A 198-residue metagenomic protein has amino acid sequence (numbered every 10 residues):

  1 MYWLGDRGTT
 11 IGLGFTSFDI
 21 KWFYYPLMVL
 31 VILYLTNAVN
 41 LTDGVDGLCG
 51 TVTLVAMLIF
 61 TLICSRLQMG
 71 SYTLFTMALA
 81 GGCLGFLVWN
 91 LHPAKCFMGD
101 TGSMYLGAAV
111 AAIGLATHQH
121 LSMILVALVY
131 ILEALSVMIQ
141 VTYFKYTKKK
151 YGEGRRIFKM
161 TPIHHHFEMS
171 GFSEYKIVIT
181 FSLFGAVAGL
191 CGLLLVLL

Functional and structural regions predicted by a protein language model:
M1-L135: "…together with the soluble PPM/PP2C metallo-phosphatase catalytic core" -> "…together with the soluble PPM/PP2C
W3-D6, C191-L198: Juxtamembrane boundary at the C-terminal end of a transmembrane helix
I63-R66, G70-T73, Y143-K150, L198: Juxtamembrane transmembrane-helix termini
A112, M138, L195-L197: Short alpha-helix boundary/capping motifs
V129-T180: Membrane-proximal soluble regions of multi-pass membrane proteins
E174-L195: Final/C-terminal transmembrane alpha-helix of multipass membrane proteins
